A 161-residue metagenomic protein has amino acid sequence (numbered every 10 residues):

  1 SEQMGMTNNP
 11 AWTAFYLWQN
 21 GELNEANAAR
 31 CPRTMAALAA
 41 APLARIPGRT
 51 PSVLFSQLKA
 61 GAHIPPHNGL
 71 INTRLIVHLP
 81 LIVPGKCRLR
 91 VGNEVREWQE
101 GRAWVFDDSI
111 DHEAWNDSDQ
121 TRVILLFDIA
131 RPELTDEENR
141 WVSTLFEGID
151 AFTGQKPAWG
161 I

Functional and structural regions predicted by a protein language model:
S1-L54, L58-N68, P84-C87, L134-I161: Fe(II)/2-oxoglutarate oxygenase catalytic core
W12, T50-S52, R74-H78, K86 (+2 more regions): Extracellular structured ligand-interaction cores
Y16-W18, L54-S56, P80, R90 (+2 more regions): Residues in well-ordered beta-strands of folded domains
I64-H67, R88-R90, F106, H112-S118: Short beta-strand His + acidic residue motifs that chelate non-heme Fe in jelly-roll/DSBH and cupin folds
I71: Glycine-rich phosphate/pyrophosphate-binding beta-alpha loops
I76-P80, V105, Q120-T135: A short hydrophobic beta-strand segment most commonly corresponding to one strand of the jelly-roll/cupin
L81-E100: A short beta-strand-loop-beta hairpin characteristic of the jelly-roll/cupin
E97-D111: Conserved metal-binding segment of the jelly-roll/cupin
